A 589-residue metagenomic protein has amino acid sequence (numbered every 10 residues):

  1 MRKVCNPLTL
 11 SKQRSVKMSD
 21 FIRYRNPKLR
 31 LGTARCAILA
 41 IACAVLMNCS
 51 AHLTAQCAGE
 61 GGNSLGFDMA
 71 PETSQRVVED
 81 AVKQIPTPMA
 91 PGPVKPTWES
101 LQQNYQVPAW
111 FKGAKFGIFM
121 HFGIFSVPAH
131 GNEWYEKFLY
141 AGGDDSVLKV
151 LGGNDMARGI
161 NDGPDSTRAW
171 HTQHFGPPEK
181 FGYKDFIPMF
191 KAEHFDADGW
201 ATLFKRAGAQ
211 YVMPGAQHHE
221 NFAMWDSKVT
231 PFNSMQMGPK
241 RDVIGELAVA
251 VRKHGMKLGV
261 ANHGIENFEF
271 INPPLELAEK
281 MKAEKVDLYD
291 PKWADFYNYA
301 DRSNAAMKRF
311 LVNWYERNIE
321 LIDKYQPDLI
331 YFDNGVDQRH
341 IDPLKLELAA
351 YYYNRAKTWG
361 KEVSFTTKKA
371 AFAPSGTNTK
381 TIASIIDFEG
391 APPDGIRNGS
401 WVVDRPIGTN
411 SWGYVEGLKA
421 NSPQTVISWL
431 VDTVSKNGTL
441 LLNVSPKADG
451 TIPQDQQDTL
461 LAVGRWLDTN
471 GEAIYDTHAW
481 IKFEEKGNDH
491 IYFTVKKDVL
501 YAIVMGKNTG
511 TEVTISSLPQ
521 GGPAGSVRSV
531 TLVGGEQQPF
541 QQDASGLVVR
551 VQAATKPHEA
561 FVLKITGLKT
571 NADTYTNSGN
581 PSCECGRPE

Functional and structural regions predicted by a protein language model:
M1-T33: N-terminal secretory signal peptides that target proteins for export/translocation
L8-S11, I38, G123, A129: Residues at secondary-structure transition points
K17, C43, F125: Alpha-helical and His/Cys-centered functional microenvironments
C36-S50: Bacterial N-terminal signal peptides
A51-A55: Sec/Tat signal peptide C-region and signal peptidase I cleavage site
Q56-E589: Mature catalytic domains of secreted/periplasmic carbohydrate-active enzymes
